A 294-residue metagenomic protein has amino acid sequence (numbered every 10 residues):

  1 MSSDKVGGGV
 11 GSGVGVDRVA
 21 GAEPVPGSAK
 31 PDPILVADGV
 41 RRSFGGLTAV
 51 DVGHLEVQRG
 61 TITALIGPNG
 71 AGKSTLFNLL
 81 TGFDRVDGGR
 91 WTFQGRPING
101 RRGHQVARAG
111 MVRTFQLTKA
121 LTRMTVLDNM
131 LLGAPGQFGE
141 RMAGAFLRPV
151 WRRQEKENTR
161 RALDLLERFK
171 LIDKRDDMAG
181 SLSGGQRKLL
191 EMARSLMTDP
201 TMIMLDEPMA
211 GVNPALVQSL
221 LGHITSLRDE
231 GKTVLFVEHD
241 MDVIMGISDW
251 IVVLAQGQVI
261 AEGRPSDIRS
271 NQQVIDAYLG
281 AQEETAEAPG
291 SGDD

Functional and structural regions predicted by a protein language model:
S2-K5, G13-D294: Glycine-rich phosphate-binding loops of nucleotide-dependent enzymes
